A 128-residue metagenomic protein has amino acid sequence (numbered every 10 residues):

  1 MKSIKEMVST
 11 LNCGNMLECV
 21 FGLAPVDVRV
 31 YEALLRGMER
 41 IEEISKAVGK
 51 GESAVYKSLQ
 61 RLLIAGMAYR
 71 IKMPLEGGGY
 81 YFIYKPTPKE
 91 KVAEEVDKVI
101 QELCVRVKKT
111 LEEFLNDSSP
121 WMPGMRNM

Functional and structural regions predicted by a protein language model:
M1-N15: Long, low-complexity, charged/polar intrinsically disordered regions in eukaryotic proteins
N15-D27, R40, M73-E94: Short, cationic-aromatic polyanion-contact patches
V28-E32: Pre-recognition alpha-helix immediately N-terminal to the DNA-recognition helix within helix-turn-helix or winged-helix
G37-A47: Short acidic, hydrophobic short linear motifs in intrinsically disordered regions
I44, V55-A65: Basic amphipathic alpha-helical segments that dock to polyanions
I64-M73: A short, conserved structural fragment
K89-M128: Amphipathic alpha-helical dimerization/coiled-coil segments that flank or bridge DNA-binding/regulatory modules
